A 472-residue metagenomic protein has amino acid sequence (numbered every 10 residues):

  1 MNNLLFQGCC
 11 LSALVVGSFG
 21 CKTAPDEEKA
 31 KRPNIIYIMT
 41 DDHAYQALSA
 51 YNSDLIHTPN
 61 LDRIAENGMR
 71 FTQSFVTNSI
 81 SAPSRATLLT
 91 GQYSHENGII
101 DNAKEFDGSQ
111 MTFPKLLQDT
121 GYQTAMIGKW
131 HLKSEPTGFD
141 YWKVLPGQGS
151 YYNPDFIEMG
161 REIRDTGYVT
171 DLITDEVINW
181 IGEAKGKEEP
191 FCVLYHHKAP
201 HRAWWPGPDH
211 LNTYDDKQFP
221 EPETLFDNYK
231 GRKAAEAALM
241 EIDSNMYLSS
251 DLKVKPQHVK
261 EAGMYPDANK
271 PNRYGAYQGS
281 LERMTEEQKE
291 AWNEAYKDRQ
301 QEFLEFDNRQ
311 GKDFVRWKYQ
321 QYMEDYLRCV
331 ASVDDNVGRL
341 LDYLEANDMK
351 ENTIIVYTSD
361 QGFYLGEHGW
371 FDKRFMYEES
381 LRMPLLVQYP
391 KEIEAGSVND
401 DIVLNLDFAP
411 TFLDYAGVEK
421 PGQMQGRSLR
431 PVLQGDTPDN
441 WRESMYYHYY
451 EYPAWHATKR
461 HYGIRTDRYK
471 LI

Functional and structural regions predicted by a protein language model:
N2-C10, L14-I472: Formylglycine-dependent sulfatase
